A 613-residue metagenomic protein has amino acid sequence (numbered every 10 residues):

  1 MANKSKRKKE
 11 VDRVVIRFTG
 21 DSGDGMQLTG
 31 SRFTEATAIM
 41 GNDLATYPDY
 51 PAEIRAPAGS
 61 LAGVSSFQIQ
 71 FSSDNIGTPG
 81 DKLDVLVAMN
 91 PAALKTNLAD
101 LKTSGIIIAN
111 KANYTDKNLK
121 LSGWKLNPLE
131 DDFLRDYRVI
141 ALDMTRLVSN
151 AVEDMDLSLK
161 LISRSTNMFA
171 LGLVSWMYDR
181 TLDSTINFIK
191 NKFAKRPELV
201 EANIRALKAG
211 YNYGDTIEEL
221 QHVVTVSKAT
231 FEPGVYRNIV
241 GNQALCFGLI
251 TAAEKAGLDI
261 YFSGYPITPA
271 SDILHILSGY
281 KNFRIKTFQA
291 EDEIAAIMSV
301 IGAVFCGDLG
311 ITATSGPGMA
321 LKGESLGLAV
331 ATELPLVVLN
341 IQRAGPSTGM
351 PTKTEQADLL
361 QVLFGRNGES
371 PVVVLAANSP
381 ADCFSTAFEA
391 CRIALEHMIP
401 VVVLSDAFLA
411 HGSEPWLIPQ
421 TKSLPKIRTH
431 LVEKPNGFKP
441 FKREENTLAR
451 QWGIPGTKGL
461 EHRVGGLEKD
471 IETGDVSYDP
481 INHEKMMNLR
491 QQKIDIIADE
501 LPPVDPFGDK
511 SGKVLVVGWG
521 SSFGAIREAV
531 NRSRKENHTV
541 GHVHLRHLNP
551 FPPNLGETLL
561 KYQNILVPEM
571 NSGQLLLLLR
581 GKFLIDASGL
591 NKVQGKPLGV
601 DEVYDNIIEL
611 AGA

Functional and structural regions predicted by a protein language model:
A2-A256: Active-site cofactor/cluster-binding pocket
E10-L101, F247, A252, I260 (+2 more regions): Thiamine diphosphate
S22, M144-R146, A151-S158, L171-W176 (+6 more regions): Peripheral docking tails and interdomain loops at the edges of cofactor- or intermediate-handling domains
Y50-P51, I189, A206, S227-T230 (+5 more regions): A glycine-rich phosphate-binding loop feature that marks nucleotide/adenosyl-phosphate handling sites
P51-R55, Y114-N118, L147, I294-A296 (+6 more regions): Short gly/pro/ser/thr-enriched loop/turn and capping motifs at secondary-structure boundaries
L134-Y137, A141-L147, N191, K353-V402 (+2 more regions): Conserved thiamine diphosphate
N150-V152, E219-G234, A252-D259, I276-F283 (+4 more regions): Gly-rich Lys/Arg/Thr-decorated short loops/hinges at beta-loop-alpha junctions or inter-strand turns that position
F231, I239-G248, A256, T386 (+1 more regions): Flexible, low-complexity linker and terminal segments
